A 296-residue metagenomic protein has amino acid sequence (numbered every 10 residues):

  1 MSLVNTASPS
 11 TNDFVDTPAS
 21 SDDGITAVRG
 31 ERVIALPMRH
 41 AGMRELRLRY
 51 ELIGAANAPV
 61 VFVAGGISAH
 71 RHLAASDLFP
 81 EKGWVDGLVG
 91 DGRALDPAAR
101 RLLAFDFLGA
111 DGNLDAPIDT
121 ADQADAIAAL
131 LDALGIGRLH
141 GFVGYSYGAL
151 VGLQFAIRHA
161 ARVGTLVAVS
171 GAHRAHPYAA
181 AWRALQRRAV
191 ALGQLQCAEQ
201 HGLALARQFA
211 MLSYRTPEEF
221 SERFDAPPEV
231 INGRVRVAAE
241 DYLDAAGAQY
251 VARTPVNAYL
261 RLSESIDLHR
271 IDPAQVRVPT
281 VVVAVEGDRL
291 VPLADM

Functional and structural regions predicted by a protein language model:
M1-V60: Catalytic-loop region of hydrolases
D23-G24, R187-V278: Alpha/beta-hydrolase
E51-A110: N-terminal cap/lid subdomain of alpha/beta-hydrolase-fold enzymes
A121-G141: Conserved acidic catalytic loop of the alpha/beta-hydrolase fold
R138-P177: Conserved hydrolase catalytic core segment
V167-Q196: Flexible "cap/lid" loop of the alpha/beta hydrolase fold
R277-D288: Catalytic His-Asp charge-relay segment
R289-D295: Conserved alpha/beta-hydrolase "acid-adjacent" motif
